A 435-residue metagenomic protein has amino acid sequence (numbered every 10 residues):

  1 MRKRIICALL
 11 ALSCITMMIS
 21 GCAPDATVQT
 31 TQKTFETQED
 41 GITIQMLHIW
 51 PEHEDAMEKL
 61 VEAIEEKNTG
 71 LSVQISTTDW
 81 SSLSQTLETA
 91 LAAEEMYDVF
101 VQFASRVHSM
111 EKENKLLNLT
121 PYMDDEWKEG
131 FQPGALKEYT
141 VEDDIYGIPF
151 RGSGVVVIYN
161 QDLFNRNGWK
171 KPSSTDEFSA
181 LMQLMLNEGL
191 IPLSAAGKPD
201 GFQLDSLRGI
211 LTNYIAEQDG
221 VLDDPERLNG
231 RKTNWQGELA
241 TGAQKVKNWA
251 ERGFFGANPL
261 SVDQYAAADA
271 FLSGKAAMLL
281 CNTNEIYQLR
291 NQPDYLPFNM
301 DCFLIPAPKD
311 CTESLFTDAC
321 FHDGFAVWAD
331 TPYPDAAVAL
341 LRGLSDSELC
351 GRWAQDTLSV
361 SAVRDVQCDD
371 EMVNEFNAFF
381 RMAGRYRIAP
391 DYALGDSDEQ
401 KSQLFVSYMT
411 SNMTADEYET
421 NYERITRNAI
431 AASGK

Functional and structural regions predicted by a protein language model:
K33-E36, A104-V156, S179, M185 (+5 more regions): Hinge/lid segment of periplasmic solute-binding proteins
E62-K67, S72, R166-N167, R252 (+1 more regions): Extracytoplasmic/periplasmic substrate-recognition and gating elements
A63-F131, E138, D162-G168, S173 (+5 more regions): Extracytoplasmic "Venus flytrap"/periplasmic binding protein-like
A90, Y97-D98, W127-L163, I191-G197 (+2 more regions): A structural signal for short loop-to-beta-strand junctions that line the ligand-binding cleft of periplasmic/secreted
N118-F131, Y214-T241, N291-D294, A307-F316 (+1 more regions): Short, solvent-exposed loop/beta-turn-alpha elements that line the ligand-binding surface or hinge of extracytoplasmic
Y146-P149, S179-R231: Extracytoplasmic/periplasmic solute-binding protein
N165, P334, G351, F380-K435: Conserved C-terminal helix/tail region of periplasmic/extracytoplasmic solute-binding proteins
L184, R227-P259: Glycine-centered hinge/linker elements that transmit conformational signals in sensory and ligand-binding systems
